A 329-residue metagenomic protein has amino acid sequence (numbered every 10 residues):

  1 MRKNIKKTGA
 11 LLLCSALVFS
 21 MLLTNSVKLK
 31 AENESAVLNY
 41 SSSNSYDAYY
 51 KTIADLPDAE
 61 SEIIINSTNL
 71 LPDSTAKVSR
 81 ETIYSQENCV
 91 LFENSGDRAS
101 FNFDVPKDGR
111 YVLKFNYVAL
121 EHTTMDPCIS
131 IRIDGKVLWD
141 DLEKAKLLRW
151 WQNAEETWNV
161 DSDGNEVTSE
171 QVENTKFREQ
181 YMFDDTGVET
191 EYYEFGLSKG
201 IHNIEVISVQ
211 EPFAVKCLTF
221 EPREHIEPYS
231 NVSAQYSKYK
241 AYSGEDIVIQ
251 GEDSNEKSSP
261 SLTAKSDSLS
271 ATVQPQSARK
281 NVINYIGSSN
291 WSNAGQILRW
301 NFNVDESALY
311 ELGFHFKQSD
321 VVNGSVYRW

Functional and structural regions predicted by a protein language model:
M1-N4: N-terminal secretory signal peptides that target proteins for export/translocation
K6-V18: Sec-dependent N-terminal signal peptides
F19-E34: Sec-dependent signal peptide cleavage junction
A31-W329: Extracytoplasmic
